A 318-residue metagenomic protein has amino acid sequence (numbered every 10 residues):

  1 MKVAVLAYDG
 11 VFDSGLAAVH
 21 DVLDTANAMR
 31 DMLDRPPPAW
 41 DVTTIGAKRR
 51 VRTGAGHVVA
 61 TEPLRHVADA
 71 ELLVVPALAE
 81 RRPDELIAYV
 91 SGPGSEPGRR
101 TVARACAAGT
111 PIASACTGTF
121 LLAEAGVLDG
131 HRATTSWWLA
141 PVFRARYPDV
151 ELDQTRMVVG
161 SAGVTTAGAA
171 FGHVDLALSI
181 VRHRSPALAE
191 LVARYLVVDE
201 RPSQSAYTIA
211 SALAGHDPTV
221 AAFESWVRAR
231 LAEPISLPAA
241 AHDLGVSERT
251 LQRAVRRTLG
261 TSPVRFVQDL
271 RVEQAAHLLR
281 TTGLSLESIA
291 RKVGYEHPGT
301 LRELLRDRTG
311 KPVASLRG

Functional and structural regions predicted by a protein language model:
M1-I112, L122-A123, A189-E190, D199-G318: Extended, subdomain-level signal for the structured scaffold at the beginning of enzyme domains
G46, Q154-R156: Short loop/edge segments at beta-strand edges and connector loops that shape dinucleotide/nucleotide cofactor-binding
A70, G109, G130-H131, S161: Short, well-ordered alpha-helix to beta-strand connector turns
I112-A113, T134, D153: Structural detector of well-ordered beta-strand residues that form the stable sheet scaffold of enzyme domains
T119: Active-site segments of SGNH/GDSL-like serine hydrolases that catalyze O-acetyl group transfer/hydrolysis on lipids
L122-S136: Short beta-strand and adjoining strand-loop segment in the mid-core of the Rossmann-like NAD(P)-dependent dehydrogenase
W137-A140, R146, E151, V159-S211: An amphipathic alpha-helical interaction segment
